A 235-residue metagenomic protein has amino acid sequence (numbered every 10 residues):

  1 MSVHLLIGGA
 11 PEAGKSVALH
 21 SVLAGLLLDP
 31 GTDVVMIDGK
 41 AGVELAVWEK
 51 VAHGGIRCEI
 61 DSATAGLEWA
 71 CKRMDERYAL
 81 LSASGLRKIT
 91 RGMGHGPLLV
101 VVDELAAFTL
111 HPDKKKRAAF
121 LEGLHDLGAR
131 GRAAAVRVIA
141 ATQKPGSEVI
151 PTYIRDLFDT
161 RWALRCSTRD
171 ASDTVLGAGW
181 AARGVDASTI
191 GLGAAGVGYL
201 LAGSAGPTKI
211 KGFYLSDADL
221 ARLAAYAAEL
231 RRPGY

Functional and structural regions predicted by a protein language model:
M1, G94, L192-A194, S204-G206: Short flexible coil/turn linkers enriched for glycine and charged/polar residues that connect secondary-structure
M1-S84, L98-L176, W180-G184, T189 (+3 more regions): P-loop NTPase catalytic phosphate-binding loop
T90-L98: Short basic/glycine-enriched coil/helix segment immediately N-terminal to the Walker B
G191, L200-Y235: C-terminal alpha-helical "lid" subdomain
